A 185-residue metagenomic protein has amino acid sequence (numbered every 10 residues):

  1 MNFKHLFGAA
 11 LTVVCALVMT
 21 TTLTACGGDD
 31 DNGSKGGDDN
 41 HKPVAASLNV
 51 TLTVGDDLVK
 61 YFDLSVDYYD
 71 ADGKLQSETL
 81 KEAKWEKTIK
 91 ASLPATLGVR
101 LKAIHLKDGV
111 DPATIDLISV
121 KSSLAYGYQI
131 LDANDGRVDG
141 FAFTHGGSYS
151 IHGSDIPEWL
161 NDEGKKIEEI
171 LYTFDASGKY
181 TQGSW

Functional and structural regions predicted by a protein language model:
M1-T12: Bacterial N-terminal signal peptides that target proteins for export
F3, A16-L48: Bacterial Sec-dependent N-terminal signal peptides
G37-A71: Short, surface-exposed binding/anchoring microloops in extracellular/periplasmic proteins
D67-L75, A125-D135: Change "in extracellular beta-sheet-rich domains … of secreted and cell-surface proteins" to "in beta-sheet-rich domains
Y69-G109: Tryptophan-paired
K81, V99-L101, K121, L131-S154 (+1 more regions): Extracellular or exported targeting regions of proteins
P112-D132: Exposed low-complexity, polar/acidic, P/S/T/G-rich flexible segments that act as propeptides, protease-susceptible
F143-W185: C-terminal partner/receptor-binding element of secreted or periplasmic proteins
